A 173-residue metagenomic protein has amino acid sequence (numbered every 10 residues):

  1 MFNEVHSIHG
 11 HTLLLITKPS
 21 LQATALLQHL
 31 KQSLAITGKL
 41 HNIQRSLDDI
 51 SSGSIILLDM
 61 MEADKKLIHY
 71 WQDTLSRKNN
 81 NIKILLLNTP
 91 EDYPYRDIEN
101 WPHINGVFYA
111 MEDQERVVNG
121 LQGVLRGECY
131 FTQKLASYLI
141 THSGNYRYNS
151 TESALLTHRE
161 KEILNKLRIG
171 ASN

Functional and structural regions predicted by a protein language model:
M1-Y138: N-terminal regulatory/sensing modules of transcriptional regulators
W101-P102, N145-R147: Short glycine/proline- and charge-enriched loop/turn segments that cap or connect secondary-structure elements
I140-H142: Preference for well-ordered, secondary-structure-rich cores of eukaryotic proteins
R147-N173: Helix-turn-helix DNA-binding segment
